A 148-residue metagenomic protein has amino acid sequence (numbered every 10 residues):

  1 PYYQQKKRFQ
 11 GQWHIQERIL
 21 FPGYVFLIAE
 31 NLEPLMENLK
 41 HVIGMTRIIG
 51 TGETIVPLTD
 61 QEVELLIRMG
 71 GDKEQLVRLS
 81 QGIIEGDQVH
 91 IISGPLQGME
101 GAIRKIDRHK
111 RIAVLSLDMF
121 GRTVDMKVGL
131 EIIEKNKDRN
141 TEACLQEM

Functional and structural regions predicted by a protein language model:
P1-Q88, V114-M148: Acidic-enriched and Gly/Ser
F26, E100-A102: Generic detector of isolated residues embedded in canonical secondary-structure elements
R78-S80, A102-R108: Short linear motifs in intrinsically disordered
G94-L96, I106-R111: Short, conserved beta-turn/loop elements at beta-strand boundaries and strand-helix junctions
M99-E100, K110, R122-V124: Terminal RNA-binding accessory module
